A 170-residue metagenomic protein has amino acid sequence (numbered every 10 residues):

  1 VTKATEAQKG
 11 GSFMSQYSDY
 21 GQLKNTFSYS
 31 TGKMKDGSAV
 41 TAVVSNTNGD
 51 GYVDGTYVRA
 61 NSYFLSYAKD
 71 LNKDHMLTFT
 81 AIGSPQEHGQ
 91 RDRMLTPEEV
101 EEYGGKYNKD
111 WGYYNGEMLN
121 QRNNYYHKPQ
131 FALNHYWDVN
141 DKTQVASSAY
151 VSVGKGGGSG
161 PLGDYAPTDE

Functional and structural regions predicted by a protein language model:
V1-M14, N25-T31: N-terminal periplasmic accessory domains that precede and gate Gram-negative outer-membrane beta-barrel machines
T2-G10, A39-N48, E102-G116: Flexible, solvent-exposed coil segments and beta strand-coil junctions, predominantly the extracellular/periplasmic
Y17-N48, V53-R91, Y126, Q130-V139: Transmembrane beta-barrel wall of Gram-negative outer-membrane proteins
A68, M76-Y136, S159-E170: Acidic/polar loop-and-plug regions of large Gram-negative outer-membrane beta-barrel proteins
S147: Active-site loops and adjacent core secondary-structure elements that bind or stabilize anionic groups
V151-V153: Acidic, polar low-complexity intrinsically disordered regions
